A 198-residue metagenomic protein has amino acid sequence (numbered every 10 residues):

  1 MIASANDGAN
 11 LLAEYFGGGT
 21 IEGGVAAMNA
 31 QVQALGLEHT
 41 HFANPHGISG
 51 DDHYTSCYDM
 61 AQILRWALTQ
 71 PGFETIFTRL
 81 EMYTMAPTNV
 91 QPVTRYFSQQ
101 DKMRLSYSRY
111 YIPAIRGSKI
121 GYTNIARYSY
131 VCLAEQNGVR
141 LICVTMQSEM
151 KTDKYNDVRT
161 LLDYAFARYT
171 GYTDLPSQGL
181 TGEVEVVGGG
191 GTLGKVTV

Functional and structural regions predicted by a protein language model:
M1-Y58, Q62-P71: Active-site-adjacent loops and short helices of periplasmic peptidoglycan-processing enzymes
L37, D52-Y54, Y58-D59, L64-V198: Domain-terminus/edge residues, biased toward the C-terminal soluble/receptor-binding domains of extracytoplasmic
